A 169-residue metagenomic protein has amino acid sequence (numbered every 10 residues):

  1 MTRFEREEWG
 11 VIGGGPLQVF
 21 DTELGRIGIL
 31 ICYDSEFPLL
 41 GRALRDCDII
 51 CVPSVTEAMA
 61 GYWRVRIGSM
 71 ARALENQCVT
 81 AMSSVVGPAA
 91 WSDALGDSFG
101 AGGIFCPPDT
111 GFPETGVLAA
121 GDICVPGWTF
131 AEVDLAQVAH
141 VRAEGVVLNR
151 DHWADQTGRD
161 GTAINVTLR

Functional and structural regions predicted by a protein language model:
M1-R45, A58-A71, V147, T157: Active-site catalytic loop in hydrolytic enzyme cores
P16, R26, Q77, G127-T129: A generic secondary-structure signal marking the coil-to-beta-strand transition
V19, V86-R169: C-terminal beta-strand edge segments of enzyme domains
S35-P126: CN hydrolase (nitrilase-like) catalytic-core segments centered on the catalytic cysteine and neighboring Lys/Glu
